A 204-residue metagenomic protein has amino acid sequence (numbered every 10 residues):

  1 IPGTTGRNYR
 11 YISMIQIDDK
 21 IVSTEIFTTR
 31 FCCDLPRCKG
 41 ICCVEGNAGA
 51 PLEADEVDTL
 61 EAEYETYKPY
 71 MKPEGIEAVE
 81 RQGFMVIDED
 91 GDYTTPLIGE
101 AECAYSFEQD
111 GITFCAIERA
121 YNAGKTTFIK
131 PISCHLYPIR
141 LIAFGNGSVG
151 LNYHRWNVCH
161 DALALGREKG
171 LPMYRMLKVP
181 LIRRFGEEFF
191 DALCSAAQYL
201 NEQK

Functional and structural regions predicted by a protein language model:
I1-S13: Short, Lys/Arg-enriched N-terminal segments with co-localized hydrophobic residues within the first ~10-30 amino acids
R10-K204: Short loop/turn segments that flank or connect secondary-structure elements
